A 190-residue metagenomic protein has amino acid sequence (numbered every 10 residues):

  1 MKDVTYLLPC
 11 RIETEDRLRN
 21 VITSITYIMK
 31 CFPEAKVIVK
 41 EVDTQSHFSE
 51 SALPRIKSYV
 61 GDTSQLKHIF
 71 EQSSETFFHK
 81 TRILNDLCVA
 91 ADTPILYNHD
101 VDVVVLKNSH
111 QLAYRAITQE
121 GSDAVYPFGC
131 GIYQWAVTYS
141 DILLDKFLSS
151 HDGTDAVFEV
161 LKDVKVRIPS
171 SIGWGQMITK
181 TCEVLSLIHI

Functional and structural regions predicted by a protein language model:
V4-N20: A conserved hydrophobic helix/loop-capping motif in glycosyltransferases and polysaccharide synthases
E13-T14, K40-P54, V103: A conserved acidic beta->alpha catalytic loop
T23-A35: Short, acidic, metal-binding catalytic loop of nucleotide-sugar glycosyltransferases
E34-H47, F70-S73: Short beta-strand/loop segment that forms part of the nucleotide-sugar
F48-A90: Active-site-proximal specificity loops/subdomain of glycosyltransferases
P94-L106: Short beta-strand-to-loop acidic/aromatic patch adjacent to the donor-nucleotide binding site
L106-S186: Conserved catalytic core of nucleotide-sugar-dependent glycosyltransferases
I188-I190: Conserved small/polar residues in nucleotide/adenosyl-binding loops
